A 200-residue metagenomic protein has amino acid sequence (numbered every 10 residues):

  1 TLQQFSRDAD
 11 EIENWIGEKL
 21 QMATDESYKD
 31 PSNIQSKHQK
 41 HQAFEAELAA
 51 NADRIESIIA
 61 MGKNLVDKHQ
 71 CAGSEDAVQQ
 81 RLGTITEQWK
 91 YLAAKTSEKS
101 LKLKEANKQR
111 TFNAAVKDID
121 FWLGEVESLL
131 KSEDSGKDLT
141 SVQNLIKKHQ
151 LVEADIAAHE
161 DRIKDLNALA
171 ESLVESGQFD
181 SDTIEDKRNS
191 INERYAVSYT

Functional and structural regions predicted by a protein language model:
T1-Y199: Extended alpha-helical coiled-coil rod segments
